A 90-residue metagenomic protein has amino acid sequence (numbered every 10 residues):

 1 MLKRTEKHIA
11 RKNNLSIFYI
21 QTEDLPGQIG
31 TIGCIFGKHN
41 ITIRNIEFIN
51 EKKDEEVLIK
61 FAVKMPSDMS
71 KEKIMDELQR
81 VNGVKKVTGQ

Functional and structural regions predicted by a protein language model:
M1-F48: Canonical alpha-helical transmembrane segment with a positive-inside/aromatic-interface signature
L15-S16, L58, S67: General secondary-structure edge motif
F18-I20, K60-V63: Short cationic amphipathic helices and targeting signals
L25, K64-M69: Helix N-cap motif at beta-to-alpha junctions
T31-F36, S70-G83: Short amphipathic alpha-helices in soluble, non-transmembrane regions that often serve as interface/regulatory elements
R44-E47, R80-Q90: Conserved short beta-strand edge segments in small beta-sheet-based binding/regulatory domains
K52-I59: A short, glycine/Asx- and small/polar-enriched loop/turn that sits immediately N-terminal to a beta-strand
V63-K64, I74: Long, continuous compositionally biased terminal/linker segments
